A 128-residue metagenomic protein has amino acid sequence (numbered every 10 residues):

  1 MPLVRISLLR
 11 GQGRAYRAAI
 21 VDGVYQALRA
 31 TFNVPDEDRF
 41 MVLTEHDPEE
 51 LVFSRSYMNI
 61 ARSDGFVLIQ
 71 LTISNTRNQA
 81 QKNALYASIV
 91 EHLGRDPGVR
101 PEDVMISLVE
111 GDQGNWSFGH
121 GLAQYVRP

Functional and structural regions predicted by a protein language model:
M1-P128: Interaction-mediating elements
